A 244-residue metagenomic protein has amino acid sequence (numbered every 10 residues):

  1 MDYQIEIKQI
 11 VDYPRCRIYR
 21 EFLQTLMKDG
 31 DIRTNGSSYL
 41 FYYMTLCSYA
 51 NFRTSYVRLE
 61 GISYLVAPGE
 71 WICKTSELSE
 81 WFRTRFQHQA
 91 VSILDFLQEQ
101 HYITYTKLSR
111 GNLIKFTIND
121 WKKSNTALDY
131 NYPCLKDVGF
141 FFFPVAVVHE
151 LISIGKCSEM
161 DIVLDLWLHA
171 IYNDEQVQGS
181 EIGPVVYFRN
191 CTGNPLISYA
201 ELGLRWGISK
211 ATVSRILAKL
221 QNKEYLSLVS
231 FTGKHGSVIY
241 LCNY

Functional and structural regions predicted by a protein language model:
M1-S76, R110-G111, D120-G193, I197: Short recognition helix of helix-turn-helix/winged-helix DNA-binding domains
F52-I114, D174-L241: Winged helix-turn-helix DNA-binding recognition segment
